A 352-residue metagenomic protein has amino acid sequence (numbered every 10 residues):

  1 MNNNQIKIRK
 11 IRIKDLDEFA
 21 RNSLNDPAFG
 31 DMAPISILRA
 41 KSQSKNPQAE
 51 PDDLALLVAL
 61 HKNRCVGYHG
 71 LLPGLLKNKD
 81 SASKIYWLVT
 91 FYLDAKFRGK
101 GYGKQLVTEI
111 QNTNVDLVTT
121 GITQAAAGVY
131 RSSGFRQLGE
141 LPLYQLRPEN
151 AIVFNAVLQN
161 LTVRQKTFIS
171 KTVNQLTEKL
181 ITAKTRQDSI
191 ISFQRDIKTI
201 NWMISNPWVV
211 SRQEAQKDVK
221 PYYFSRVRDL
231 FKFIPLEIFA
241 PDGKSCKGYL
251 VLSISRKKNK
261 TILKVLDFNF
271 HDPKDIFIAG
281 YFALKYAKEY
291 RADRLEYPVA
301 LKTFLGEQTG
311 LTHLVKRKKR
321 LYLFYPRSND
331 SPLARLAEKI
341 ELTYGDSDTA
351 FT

Functional and structural regions predicted by a protein language model:
N4-K7: Extreme N-terminal starter segment of soluble prokaryotic enzymes
I11, L16-H61, R136-N259: Amide-forming acyltransferase catalytic core, primarily the GNAT-like/NAT-type and related acyltransferase folds
K62-R64, G70-K79, L252-K258: Acetyl-CoA-dependent GNAT
N63-Y68, Y86, G243-Y249, L263: Glycine-rich phosphate/pyrophosphate-binding loop shared by adenosine-nucleotide-utilizing enzymes
G70, K79, W87-F91, I110: Basic, Lys/Arg-rich alpha-helical nucleic-acid-recognition elements, primarily the DNA-binding modules of transcription
A82-A95, N259-H271: Conserved acetyl-CoA binding element of GNAT-fold acetyltransferases
L93, R98-N112, P273-Y286: Conserved acetyl-CoA-binding loop-helix of GNAT-fold acetyltransferases
D116-K166, V219-R228, I234-L236, D242 (+1 more regions): Active-site/acyl-donor-binding loops of N-acyltransferases
